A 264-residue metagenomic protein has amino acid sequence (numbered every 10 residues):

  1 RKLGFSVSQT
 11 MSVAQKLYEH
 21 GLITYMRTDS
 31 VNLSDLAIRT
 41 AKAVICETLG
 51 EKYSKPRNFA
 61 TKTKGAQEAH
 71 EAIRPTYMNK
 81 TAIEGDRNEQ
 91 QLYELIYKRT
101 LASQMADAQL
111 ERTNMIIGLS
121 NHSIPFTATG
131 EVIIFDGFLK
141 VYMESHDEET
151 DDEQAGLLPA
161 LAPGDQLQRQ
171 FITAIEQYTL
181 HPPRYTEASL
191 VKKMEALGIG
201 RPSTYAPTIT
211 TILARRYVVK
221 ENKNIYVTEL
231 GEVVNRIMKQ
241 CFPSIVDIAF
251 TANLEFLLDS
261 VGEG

Functional and structural regions predicted by a protein language model:
R1-G264: Core catalytic DNA strand-manipulation module of type IA topoisomerases
